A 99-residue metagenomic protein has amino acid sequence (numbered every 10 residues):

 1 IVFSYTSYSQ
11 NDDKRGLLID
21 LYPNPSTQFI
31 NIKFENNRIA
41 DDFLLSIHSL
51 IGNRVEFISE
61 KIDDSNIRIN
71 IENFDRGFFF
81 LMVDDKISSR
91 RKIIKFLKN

Functional and structural regions predicted by a protein language model:
I1-D13: Bacterial Sec-dependent N-terminal signal peptides
Q10-K33, N53: Surface-exposed, proline-anchored Ser/Thr-rich loop/turn motifs
T27, D75-R76: Surface-exposed loops/turns
I32, R76-N99: C-terminal tail/sorting-segment detector
N36-D42: A short beta-turn/strand-edge loop motif at beta-sheet boundaries
I47-V55, F79: Short, glycine-anchored, charge-dense loop/turn motifs used at functional sites
R54-F74: Glycine-centered tight-turn motifs at strand-turn-strand junctions
